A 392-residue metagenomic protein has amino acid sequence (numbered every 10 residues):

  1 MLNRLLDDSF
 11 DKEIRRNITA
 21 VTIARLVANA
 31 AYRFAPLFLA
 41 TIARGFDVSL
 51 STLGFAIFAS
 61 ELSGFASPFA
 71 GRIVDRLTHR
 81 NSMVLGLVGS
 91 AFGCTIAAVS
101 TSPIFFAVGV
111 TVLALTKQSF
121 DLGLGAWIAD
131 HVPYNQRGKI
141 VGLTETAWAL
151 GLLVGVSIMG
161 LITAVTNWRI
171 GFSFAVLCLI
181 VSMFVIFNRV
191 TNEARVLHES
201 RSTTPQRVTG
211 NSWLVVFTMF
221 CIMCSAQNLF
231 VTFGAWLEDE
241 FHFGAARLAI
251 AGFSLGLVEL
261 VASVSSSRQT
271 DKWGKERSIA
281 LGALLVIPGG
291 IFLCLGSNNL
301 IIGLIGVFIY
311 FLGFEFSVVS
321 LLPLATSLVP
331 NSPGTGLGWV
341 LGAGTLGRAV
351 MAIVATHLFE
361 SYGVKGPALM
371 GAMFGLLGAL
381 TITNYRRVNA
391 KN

Functional and structural regions predicted by a protein language model:
P36, W213-F253: Extracytoplasmic gate region of multi-pass secondary transporters
F58-G71, F253-A262: Central cavity-lining transmembrane alpha-helices of secondary-active solute carriers, predominantly the Major
A66-T101: Conserved MFS/SLC helix-loop-helix module at the cytosolic interface between two early adjacent transmembrane helices
S67-T78, A262-G274, F359: Helix-to-loop junctions at the C-terminal end of transmembrane segments in multipass secondary transporters
T111-T146: Cytoplasmic helix-loop-helix junction between adjacent transmembrane helices in 12-TM secondary transporters
T144-F187: Helix-loop-helix hairpin linking two adjacent transmembrane segments in secondary transporters
E276-L321: C-terminal transmembrane helical hairpin of 12-TM major facilitator-type secondary transporters
S332-E360: A late C-terminal transmembrane helix in Major Facilitator Superfamily
